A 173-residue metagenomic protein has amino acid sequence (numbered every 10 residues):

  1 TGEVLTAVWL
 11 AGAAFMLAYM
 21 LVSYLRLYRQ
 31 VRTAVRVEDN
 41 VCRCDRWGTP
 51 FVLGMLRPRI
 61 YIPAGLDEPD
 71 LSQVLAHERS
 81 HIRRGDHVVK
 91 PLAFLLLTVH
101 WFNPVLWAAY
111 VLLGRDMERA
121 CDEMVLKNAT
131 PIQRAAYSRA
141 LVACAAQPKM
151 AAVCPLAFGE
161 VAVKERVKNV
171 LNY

Functional and structural regions predicted by a protein language model:
T1-Y173: Membrane-embedded and juxtamembrane structural elements of multi-pass membrane proteins
